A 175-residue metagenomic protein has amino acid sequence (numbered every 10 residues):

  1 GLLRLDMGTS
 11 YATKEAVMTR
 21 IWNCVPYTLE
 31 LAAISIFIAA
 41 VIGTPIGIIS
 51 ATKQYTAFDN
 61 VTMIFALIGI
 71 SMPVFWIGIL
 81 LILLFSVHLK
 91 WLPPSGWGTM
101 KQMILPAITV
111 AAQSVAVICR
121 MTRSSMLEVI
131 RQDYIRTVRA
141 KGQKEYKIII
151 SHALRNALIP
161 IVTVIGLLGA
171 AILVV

Functional and structural regions predicted by a protein language model:
G1, S10-E15, S86-L105: Hydrophobic alpha-helical transmembrane segments of membrane transport/permease proteins and related membrane-embedded
G1-I38: Gly/Trp-centered helix-boundary motif
G1-L2, S71, I172: Conserved catalytic core of Hanks-type protein kinase domains
M7-Y11, I77-G78, P93-S95, V138 (+1 more regions): Short, hydrophobic secondary-structure boundary micro-motifs
V25-F58, V74, V87, W97-V175: Alpha-helical transmembrane segments of integral membrane proteins, especially multi-pass inner/plasma-membrane
D59-M63: Short coil-to-beta transitions that initiate beta-strands within beta-rich domains
I64-P93, T109-Q113: Membrane-water interface segments at the C-terminal ends of transmembrane alpha-helices in multi-pass inner-membrane
